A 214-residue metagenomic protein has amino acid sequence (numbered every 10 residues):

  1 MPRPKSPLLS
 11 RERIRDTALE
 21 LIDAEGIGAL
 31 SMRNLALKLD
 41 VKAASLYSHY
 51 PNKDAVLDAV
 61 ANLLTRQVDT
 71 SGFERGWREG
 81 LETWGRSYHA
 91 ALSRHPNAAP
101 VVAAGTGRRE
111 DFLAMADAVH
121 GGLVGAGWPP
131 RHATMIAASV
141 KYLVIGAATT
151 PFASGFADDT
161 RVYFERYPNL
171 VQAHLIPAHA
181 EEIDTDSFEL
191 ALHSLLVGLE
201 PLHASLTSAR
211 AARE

Functional and structural regions predicted by a protein language model:
M1-N34, K38, P51-D58: Basic, helix-initiating cap at the start of DNA-binding domains
V41-Y50: Short hydrophobic/aromatic patch on the recognition helix
Y50, A61, A137: DNA major-groove recognition helix of helix-turn-helix
L63-Q67: Short, basic, alpha-helical segments at the C-terminal edge of helix-turn-helix-like DNA-binding modules
D69-D111, P130, V140: Hydrophobic alpha-helical connector segments
M115-F164, P177, L199-L202: Hydrophobic alpha-helical bundle segments that form small-molecule/ligand-binding pockets
A153-E214: C-terminal peripheral helix-coil segments that are non-catalytic and often amphipathic
